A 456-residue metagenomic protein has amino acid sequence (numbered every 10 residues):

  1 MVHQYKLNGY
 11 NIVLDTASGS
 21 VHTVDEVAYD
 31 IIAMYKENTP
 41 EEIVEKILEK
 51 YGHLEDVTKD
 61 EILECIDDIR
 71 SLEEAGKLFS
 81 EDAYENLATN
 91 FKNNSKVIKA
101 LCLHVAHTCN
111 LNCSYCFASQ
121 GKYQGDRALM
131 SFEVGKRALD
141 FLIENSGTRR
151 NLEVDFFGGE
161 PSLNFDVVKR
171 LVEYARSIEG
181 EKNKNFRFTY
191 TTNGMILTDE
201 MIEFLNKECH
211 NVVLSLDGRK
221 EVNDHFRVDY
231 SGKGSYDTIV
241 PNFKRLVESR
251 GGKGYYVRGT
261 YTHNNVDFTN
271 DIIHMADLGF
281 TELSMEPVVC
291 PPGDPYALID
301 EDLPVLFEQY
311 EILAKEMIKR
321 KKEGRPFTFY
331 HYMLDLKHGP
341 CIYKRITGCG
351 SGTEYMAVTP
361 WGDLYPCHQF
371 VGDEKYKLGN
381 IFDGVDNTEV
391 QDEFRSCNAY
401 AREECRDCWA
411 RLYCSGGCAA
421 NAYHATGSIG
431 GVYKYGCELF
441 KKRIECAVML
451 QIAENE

Functional and structural regions predicted by a protein language model:
M1-Y35: Acidic, low-complexity/disordered tracts enriched in E/D and polar residues
N38-G52: Short acidic, hydrophobic short linear motifs in intrinsically disordered regions
D56-L72, G76-E203, K207-E208: Conserved alpha-helical substructure of the radical SAM core
G135, L139-D155, N164-V288: Radical SAM/AdoMet-radical enzyme domain recognition
L139-F157, F394-S396, G431-E456: Short Fe-S-cluster ligation motifs
H225-D237, K244, E248-G352, K377: Radical SAM enzyme [4Fe-4S]-AdoMet core and its adjacent flexible, acidic and glycine-rich loops/tails across
P304-H338, H368-S415: C-terminal accessory region of radical SAM enzymes
R395-C446: Cysteine-cluster motifs in flexible loop/terminal segments that predominantly coordinate metals
